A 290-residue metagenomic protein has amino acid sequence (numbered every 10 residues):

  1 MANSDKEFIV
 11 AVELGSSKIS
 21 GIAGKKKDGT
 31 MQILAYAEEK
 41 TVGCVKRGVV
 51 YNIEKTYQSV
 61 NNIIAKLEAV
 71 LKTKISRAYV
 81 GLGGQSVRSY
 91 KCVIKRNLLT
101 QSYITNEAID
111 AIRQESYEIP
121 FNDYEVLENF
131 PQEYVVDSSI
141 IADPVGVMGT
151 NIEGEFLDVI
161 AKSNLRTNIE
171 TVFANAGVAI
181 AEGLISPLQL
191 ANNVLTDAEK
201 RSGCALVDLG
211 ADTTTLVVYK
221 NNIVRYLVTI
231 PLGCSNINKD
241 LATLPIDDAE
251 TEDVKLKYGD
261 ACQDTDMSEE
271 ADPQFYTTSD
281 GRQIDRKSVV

Functional and structural regions predicted by a protein language model:
M1-K18, I22-A205, I223-R225, C234 (+2 more regions): Nucleotide/phosphate-binding catalytic cleft detector across ATP-hydrolyzing and phosphate-transferring enzymes
S202-T243: Glycine-rich phosphate-binding loop of actin/hexokinase-like ATP-binding domains
